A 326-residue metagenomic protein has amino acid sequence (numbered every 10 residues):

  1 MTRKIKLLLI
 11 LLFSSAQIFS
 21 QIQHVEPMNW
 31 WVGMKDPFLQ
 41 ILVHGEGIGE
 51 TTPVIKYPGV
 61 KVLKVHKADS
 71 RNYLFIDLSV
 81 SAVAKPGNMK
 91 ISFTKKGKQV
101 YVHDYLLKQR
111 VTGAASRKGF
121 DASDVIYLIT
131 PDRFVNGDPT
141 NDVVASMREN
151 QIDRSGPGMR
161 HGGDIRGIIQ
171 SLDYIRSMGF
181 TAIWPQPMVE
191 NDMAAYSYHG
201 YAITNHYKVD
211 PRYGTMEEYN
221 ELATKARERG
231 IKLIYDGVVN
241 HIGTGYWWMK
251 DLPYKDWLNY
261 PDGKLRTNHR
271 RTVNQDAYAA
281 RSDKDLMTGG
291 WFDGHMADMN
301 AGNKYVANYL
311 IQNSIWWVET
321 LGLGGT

Functional and structural regions predicted by a protein language model:
R3-I10: Sec-dependent signal peptide recognition, specifically the positively charged N-region followed immediately by
S15-Q17: N-terminal signal peptide c-region/cleavage motif recognized by signal peptidases
S20-E50, L107-T112, S116-R117: Beta-strand/beta-sandwich contexts
K56-K64: Short, solvent-exposed loop/linker segments at beta-strand-coil boundaries, enriched for Pro/Gly and Ser/Thr
S79-K85: Short, surface-exposed loop/turn segments at beta-strand-coil junctions that are enriched for proline with nearby
Q99-K108: Edge beta-strands of extracellular beta-sandwich domains
L107-L128, R133, G137: Low-complexity, Pro/Ser/Thr- and charge-rich linker/hinge segments at domain boundaries
F134-T181, P185-L321: Substrate-binding/active-site clefts of carbohydrate-active enzymes
